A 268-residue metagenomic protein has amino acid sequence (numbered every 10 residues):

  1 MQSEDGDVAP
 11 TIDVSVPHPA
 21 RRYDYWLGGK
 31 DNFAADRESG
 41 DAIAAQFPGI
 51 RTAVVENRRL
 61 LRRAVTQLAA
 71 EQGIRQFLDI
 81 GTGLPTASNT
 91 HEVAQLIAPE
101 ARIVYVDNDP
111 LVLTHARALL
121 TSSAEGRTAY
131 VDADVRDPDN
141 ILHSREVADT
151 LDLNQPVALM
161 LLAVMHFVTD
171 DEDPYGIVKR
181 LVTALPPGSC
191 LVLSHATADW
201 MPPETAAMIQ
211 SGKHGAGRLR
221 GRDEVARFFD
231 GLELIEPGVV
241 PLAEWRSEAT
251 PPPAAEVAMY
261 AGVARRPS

Functional and structural regions predicted by a protein language model:
M1-A133, D137-T150, A258: Rossmann-like AdoMet
V135-R136, R145-Y175: A short SAM/SAH-binding and catalytic strip from SAM-dependent methyltransferases
V157-L161, A184-H195: Conserved beta-strand signature within the Rossmann-like core of class I S-adenosyl-L-methionine
V164-F167, A196-W200: Short "lid" loop at the C-terminus of a central beta-strand within the Rossmann-like core of SAM-dependent
Y175-P187: A short glycine-rich, Lys/Arg-flanked "PGG" loop and its adjoining helix->strand segment in the class I
A198-H214: Short, glycine-/aromatic-enriched active-site segment of Class I SAM-dependent methyltransferases
A216-V239: Short alpha-helix
G238, A243-S268: Core SAM-dependent methyltransferase catalytic element
